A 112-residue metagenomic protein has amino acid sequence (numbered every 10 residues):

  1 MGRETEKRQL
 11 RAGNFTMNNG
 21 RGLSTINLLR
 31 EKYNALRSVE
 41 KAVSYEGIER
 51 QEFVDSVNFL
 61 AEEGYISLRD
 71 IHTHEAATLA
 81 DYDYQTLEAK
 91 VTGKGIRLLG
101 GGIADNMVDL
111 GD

Functional and structural regions predicted by a protein language model:
G2-L28: Short alpha-helical segments that sit at the start of domains
G20-L23, V54, E63, G93: Non-catalytic, well-ordered alpha-helical scaffold segments
E31-R37: Short capping segments at the starts of secondary-structure elements
R37-Q51: Short helix-coil junctions and helix-kink-helix linkers
G47-E63, S67-D70, T86: Short amphipathic alpha-helical interaction segments
R69-D81: Acidic, low-complexity, intrinsically disordered interaction modules
L79-D112: Short, amphipathic alpha-helical interaction segments positioned at domain boundaries
